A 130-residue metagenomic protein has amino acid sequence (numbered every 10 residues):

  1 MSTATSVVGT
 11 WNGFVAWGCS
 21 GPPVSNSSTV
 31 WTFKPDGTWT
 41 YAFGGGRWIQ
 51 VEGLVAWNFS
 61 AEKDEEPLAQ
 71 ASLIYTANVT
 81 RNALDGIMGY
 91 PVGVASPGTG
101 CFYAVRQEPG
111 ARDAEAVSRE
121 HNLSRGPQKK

Functional and structural regions predicted by a protein language model:
M1-S2, G13-P22, L54-K130: Beta-sheet ligand-binding and adhesion/scaffold domains
T3-T5, I49: General structural signal for secondary-structure boundaries
V7-T10: A glycine-anchored, Pro-Gly-centered beta-turn/N-cap motif
W17, G21-E62: N-terminal glycine/threonine-rich, aromatic-flanked beta-hairpin/loop signature
